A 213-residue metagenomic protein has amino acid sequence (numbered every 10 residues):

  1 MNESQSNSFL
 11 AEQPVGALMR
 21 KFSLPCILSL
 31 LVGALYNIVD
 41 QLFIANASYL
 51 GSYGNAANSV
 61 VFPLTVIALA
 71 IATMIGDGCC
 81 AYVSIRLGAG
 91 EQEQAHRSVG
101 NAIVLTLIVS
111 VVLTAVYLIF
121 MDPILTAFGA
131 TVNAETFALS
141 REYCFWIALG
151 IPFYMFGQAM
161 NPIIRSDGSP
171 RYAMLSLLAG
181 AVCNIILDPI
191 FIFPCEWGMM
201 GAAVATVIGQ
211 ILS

Functional and structural regions predicted by a protein language model:
M1-S23, V83-G150, P194-S213: Short alpha-helical transmembrane segments in multi-pass integral membrane proteins
G16-L35, V39, L64-I71, L149 (+1 more regions): Residue-level signal for short hydrophobic patches within transmembrane helices of multi-pass membrane transporters
C26, L30, L42, A81 (+4 more regions): Transmembrane alpha-helix boundary and packing residues in multipass membrane permease domains and related
L35-I38, N46-S52, R86-A89, S166-D167 (+1 more regions): Helix-loop interface residues and adjacent transmembrane-helix termini in multi-pass membrane transporters, primarily
I38-L42, A115, A159-I163, V182-I190: Alpha-helical transmembrane segments of multipass membrane proteins
I44-V66, A134-L139, M199-V204: Interfacial/gating helices of multi-pass transporter permease domains
N55-A115, Y154-A173: Small-residue-rich hydrophobic transmembrane alpha-helices
I163-I186, M200, V204-V207: Alpha-helical transmembrane segments of multi-pass membrane transporters/permeases
